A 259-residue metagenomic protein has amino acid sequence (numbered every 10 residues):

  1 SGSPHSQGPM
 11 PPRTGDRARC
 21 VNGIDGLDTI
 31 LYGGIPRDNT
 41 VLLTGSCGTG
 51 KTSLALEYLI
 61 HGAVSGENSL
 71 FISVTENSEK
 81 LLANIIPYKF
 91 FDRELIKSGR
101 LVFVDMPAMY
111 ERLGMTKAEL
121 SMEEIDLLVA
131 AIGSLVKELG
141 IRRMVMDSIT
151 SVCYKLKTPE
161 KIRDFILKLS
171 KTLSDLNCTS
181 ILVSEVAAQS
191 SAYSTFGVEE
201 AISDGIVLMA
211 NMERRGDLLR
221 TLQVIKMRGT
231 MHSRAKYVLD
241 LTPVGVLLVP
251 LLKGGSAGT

Functional and structural regions predicted by a protein language model:
S1-T14, S233-T259: C-terminal regions of RecA-like/P-loop NTPase motor modules
N22-G34: Pre-Walker A adenine-sensing motif
V41-T44: Short hydrophobic/aromatic beta-strand immediately N-terminal to the Walker A/P-loop
S46-R112: Conserved P-loop
N68, R100, G140-R143, D175-V183: Loop/turn-to-beta-strand initiation segments
S73, L128, M146, I181-V183: Glycine-rich phosphate-binding loops of nucleotide-dependent enzymes
M109-D175: Phosphate-binding/switch loop-helix module in NTP-utilizing enzymes
C178-V244: Phosphate-binding/switch region of NTP-binding enzymes
